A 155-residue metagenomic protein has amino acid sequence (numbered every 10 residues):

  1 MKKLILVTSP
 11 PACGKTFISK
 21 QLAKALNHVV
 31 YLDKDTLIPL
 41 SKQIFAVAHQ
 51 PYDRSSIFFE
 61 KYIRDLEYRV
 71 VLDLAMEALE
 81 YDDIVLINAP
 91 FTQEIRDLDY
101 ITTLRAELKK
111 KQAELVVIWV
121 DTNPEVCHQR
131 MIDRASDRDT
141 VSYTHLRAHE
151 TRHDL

Functional and structural regions predicted by a protein language model:
V7: Hydrophobic anchor at the beta1->P-loop junction of P-loop NTPases
P10: P-loop (Walker A) phosphate-binding loop of NTP-binding proteins
C13: ATP-binding Walker
T16: Walker A/P-loop
K24-E67: Conserved substrate/cofactor phosphate-moiety recognition/catalytic segment in nucleotide-dependent phosphotransferases
Y62-L108: Glycine-rich phosphate-binding loop used to anchor ATP phosphates in small-molecule kinases, encompassing both
K110-M131: Conserved phosphate-donor/acceptor-positioning beta-strand/loop module used by diverse small-molecule
T144-T151: Conserved small/polar residues in nucleotide/adenosyl-binding loops
